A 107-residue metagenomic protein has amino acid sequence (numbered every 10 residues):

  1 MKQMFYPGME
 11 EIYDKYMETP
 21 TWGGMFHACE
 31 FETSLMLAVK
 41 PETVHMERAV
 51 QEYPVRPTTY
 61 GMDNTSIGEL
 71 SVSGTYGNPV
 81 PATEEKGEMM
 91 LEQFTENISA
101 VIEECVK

Functional and structural regions predicted by a protein language model:
M1-K107: Extended, histidine- and acidic-residue-enriched regions that form the cofactor-binding/catalytic faces
